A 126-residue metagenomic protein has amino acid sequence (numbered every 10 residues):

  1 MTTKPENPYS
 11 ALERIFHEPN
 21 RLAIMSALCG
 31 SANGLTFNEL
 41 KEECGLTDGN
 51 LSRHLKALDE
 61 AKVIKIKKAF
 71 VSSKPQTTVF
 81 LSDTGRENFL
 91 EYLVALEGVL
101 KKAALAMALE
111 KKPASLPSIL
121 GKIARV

Functional and structural regions predicted by a protein language model:
T2-N7, S26, E87-V126: Amphipathic alpha-helical dimerization/coiled-coil segments that flank or bridge DNA-binding/regulatory modules
N7-N50, A69-V71, Q76-F80: N-terminal helix-turn-helix DNA-binding core of bacterial DNA-binding proteins
E43, S52, A114-L116: Short amphipathic alpha-helical "recognition" segments used for binding
L55-K56: Short, hydrophobic-biased segments on the C-terminal half of alpha helices that form "recognition helices"
K62: Glycine-centered, phosphate/nucleic-acid-interacting loop/turn motifs that mediate DNA/RNA or nucleotide
I66: Short beta-strand "wing" residues that participate in macromolecule-binding interfaces
V71-Y92, L96: Basic, amphipathic "hinge/linker" alpha-helix immediately C-terminal to the N-terminal HTH DNA-binding motif
